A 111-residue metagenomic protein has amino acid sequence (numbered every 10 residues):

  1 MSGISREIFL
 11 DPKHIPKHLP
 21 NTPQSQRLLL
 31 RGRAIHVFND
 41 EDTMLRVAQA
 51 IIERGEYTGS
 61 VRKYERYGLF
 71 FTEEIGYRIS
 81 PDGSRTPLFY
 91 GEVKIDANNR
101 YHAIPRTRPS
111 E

Functional and structural regions predicted by a protein language model:
M1-E111: Functional cores of ribonucleases/endoribonucleases
